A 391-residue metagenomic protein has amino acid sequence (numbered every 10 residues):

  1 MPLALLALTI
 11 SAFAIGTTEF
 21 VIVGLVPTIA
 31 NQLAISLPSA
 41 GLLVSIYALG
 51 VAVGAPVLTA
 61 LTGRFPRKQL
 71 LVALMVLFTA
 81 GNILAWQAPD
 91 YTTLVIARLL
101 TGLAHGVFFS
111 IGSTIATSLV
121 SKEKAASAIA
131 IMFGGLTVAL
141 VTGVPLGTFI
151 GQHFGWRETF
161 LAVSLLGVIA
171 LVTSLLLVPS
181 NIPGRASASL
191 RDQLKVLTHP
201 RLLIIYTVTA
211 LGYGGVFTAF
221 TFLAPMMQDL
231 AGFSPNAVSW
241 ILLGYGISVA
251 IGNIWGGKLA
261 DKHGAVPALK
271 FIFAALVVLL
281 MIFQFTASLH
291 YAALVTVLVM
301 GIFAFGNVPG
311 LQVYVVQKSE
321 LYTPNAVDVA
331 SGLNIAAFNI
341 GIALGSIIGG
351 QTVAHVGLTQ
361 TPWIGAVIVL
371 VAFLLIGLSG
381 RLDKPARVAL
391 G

Functional and structural regions predicted by a protein language model:
L6-A7, L77-L84, P89-T101, Y291-V299: Paired small-residue
A34, P66, Q87-T93, G232 (+2 more regions): Helix-breaking motifs and short loop linkers at transmembrane-helix boundaries and internal kinks in secondary membrane
V53-T92: Conserved MFS/SLC helix-loop-helix module at the cytosolic interface between two early adjacent transmembrane helices
A55-P66, G252-G264, V353: Helix-to-loop junctions at the C-terminal end of transmembrane segments in multipass secondary transporters
P89-T93, S121-V178, T209-G212, F222-D229 (+1 more regions): Helix-loop-helix hairpin linking two adjacent transmembrane segments in secondary transporters
A97-L136: Cytoplasmic helix-loop-helix junction between adjacent transmembrane helices in 12-TM secondary transporters
F108-V120, G306-Y322: Intracellular juxtamembrane helix-capping segments at the cytosolic ends of symmetry-related transmembrane helices
K318-V356: A late C-terminal transmembrane helix in Major Facilitator Superfamily
